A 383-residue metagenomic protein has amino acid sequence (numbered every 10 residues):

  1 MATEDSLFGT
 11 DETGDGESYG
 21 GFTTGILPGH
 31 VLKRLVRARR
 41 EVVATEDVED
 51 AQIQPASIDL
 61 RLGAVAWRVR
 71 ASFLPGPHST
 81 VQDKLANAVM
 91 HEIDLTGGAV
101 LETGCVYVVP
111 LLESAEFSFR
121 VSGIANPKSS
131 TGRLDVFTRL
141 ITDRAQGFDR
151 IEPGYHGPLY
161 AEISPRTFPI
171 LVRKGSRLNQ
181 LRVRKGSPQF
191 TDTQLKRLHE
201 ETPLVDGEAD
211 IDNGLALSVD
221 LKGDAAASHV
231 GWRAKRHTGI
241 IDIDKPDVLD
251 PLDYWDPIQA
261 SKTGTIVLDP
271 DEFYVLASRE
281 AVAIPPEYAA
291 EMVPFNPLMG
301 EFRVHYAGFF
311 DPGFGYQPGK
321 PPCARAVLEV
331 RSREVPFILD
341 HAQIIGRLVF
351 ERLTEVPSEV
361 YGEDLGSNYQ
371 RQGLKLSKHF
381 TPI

Functional and structural regions predicted by a protein language model:
M1-I383: DUTPase catalytic domain/fold
